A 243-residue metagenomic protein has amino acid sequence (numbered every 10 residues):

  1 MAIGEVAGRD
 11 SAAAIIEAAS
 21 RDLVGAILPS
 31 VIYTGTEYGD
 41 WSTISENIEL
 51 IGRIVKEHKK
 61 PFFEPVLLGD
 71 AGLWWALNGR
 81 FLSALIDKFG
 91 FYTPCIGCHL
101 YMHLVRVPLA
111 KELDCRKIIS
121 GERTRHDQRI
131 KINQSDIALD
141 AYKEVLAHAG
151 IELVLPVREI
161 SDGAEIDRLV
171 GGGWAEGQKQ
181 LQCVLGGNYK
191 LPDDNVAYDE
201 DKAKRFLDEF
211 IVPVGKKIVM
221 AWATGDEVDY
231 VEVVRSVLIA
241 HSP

Functional and structural regions predicted by a protein language model:
M1-L23, L28-P243: Nucleotide-activated chemistry modules centered on ATP-dependent adenylation/adenylyltransferase
